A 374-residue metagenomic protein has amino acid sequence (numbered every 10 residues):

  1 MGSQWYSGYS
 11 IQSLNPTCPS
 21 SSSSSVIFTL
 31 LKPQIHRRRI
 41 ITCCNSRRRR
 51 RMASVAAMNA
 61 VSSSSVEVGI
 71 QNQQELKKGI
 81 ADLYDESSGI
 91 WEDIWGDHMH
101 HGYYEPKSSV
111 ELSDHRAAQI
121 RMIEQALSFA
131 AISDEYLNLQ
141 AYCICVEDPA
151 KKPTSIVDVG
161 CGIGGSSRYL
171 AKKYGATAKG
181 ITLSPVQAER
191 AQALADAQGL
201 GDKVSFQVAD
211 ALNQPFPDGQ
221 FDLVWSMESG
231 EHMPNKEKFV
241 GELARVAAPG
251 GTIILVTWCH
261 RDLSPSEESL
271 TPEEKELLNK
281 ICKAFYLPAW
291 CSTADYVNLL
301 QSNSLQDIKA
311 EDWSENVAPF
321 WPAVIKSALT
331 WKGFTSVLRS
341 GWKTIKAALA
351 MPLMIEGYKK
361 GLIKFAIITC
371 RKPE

Functional and structural regions predicted by a protein language model:
M1-R38: N-terminal chloroplast transit peptides
I40-I94: N-terminal auxiliary segments of SAM/dcSAM-dependent transferases
H98-T154: Conserved alpha-helix/loop element of class I SAM-dependent methyltransferases that forms part of the SAM/SAH-binding
E135-N138, P153-D158, I163-N213: Class I SAM-dependent methyltransferase SAM/SAH-binding core
L212-V224: A short acidic, Gly/Pro-enriched loop at the edge of an enzyme's catalytic core that lines a small-molecule cofactor
D222-N235: A short SAM/SAH-binding and catalytic strip from SAM-dependent methyltransferases
E237-T252: A short glycine-rich, Lys/Arg-flanked "PGG" loop and its adjoining helix->strand segment in the class I
C259, S266-F365, R371-E374: Substrate-binding/catalytic lobe of Class I Rossmann-like enzymes that use SAM or dcSAM, i.e., the mid-to-C-terminal
